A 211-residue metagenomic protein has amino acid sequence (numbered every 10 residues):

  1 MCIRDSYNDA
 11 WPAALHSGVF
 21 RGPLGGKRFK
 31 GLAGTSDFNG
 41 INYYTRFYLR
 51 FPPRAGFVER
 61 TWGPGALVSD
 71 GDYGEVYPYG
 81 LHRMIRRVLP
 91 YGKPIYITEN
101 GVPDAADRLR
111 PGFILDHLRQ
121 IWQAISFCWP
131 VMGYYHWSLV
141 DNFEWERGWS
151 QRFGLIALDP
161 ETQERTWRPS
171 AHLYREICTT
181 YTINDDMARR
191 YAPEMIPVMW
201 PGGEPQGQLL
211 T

Functional and structural regions predicted by a protein language model:
M1-R110, I114-T211: Active-site region of glycoside hydrolase catalytic domains
